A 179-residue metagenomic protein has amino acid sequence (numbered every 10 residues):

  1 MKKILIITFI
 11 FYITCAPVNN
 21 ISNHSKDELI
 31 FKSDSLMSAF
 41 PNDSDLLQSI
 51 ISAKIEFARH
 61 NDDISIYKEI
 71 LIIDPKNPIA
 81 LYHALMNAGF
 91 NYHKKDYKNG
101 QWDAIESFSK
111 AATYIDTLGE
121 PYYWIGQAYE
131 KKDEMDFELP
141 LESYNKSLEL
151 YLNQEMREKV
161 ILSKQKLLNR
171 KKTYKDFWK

Functional and structural regions predicted by a protein language model:
K3-I13: Sec-dependent N-terminal signal peptides
C15-N61: N-terminal leader/linker segments that initiate helical-solenoid repeat arrays
S33-S44, A58, L71, P75 (+3 more regions): A conserved position within tetratricopeptide repeats
D43, N77-P78, K95-N99, M135-D136 (+2 more regions): Alpha-solenoid repeat scaffolds
L46, A80, P121, M156-V160: TPR alpha-solenoid repeat register
S52-R59, Y67-K68, I72-P121, A128-K131: Alpha-helical adaptor scaffolds
L141-K179: Terminal, low-structured helical/coil segments at or just beyond the last alpha-helical repeat
